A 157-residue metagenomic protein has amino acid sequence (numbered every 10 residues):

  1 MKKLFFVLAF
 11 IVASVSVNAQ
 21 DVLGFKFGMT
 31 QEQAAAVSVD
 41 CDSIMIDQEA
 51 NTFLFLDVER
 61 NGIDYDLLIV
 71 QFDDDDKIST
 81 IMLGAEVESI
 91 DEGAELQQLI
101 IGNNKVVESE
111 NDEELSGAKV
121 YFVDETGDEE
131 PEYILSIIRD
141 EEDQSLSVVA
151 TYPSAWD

Functional and structural regions predicted by a protein language model:
M1-K2, D21: N-terminal hydrophobic targeting signals that begin at the initiator methionine
K3-S16: Sec-dependent N-terminal signal peptides
S14-S16, Q33, G62: N-terminal processing/targeting junctions
Q20-N51, D75, T80-D157: Non-cytosolic coordination micro-motifs
T52-D74: Compositionally biased P/S/T/G-rich terminal and signal peptide-adjacent segments that lie outside catalytic cores
